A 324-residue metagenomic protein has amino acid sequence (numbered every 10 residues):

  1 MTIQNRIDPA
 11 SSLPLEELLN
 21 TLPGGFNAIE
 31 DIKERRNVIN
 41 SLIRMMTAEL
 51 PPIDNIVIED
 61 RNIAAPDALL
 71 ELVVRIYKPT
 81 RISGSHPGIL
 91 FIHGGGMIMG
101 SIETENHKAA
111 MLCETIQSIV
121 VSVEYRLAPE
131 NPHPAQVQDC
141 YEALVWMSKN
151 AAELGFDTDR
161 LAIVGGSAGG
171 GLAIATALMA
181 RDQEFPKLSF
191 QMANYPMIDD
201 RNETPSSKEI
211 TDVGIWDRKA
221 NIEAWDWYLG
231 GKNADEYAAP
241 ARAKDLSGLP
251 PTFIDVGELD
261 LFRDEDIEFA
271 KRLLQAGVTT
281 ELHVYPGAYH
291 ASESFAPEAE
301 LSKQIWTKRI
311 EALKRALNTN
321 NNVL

Functional and structural regions predicted by a protein language model:
M1-I76, N318-L324: A glycine/proline-hinged amphipathic helix-loop "lid/cap" segment that gates access to hydrophobic ligand pockets
L69-L72, P79-G88, S247-L249: Proline/glycine-enriched tight loop/beta-turn segments at coil->beta junctions that connect or precede beta-strands
E103-S122: Short amphipathic alpha-helix adjacent to the substrate-entry channel of hydrolases
N131-E153, R309: Alpha/beta-hydrolase active-site loop
S148-I163, Q183: Gly/Ser-rich "nucleophile elbow"/oxyanion-hole loop immediately N-terminal to the catalytic nucleophile in hydrolases
L178-N233: Hydrolase active-site cap/lid region
I254-V256: Short beta-strand/loop motif that positions the catalytic acidic residue of the alpha/beta-hydrolase fold
A299-L324: Catalytic active-site module of serine/aspartate enzymes centered on a nucleophile-bearing elbow/loop
